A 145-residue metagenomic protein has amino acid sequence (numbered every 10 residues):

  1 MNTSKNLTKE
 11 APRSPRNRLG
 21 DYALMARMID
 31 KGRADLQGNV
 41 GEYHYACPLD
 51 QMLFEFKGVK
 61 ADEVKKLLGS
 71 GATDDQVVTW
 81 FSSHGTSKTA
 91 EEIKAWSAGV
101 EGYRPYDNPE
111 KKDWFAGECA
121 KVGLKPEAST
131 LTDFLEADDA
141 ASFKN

Functional and structural regions predicted by a protein language model:
N2-V40, G99-N145: Polar/charged low-complexity regulatory segments
G20-A23, Y45-P48, V59, A72 (+3 more regions): Short coil/turn linker and secondary-structure boundary residues
N39-S82: Amphipathic alpha-helical packing elements
V64, L68-V122: Amphipathic protein-protein interaction modules
